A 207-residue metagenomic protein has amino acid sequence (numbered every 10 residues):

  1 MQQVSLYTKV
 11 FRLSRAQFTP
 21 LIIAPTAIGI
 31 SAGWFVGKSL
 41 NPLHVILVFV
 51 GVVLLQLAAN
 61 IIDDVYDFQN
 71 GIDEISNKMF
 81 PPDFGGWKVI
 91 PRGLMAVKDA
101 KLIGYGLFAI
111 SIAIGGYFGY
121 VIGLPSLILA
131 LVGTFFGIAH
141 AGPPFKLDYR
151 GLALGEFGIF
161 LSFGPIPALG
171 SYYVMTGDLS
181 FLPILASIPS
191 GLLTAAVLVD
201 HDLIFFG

Functional and structural regions predicted by a protein language model:
M1-L47, G51, F145-Y149, I159: Topogenic membrane-insertion module of multi-pass membrane proteins
T8, Q17-L21, L43-L47, L102-I103 (+3 more regions): Alpha-helical transmembrane segments of integral membrane proteins
K9, N60-D64, F135-R150, L198-L203: C-terminal ends of transmembrane helices
I28, A32, V36, A58-I62 (+3 more regions): Alpha-helical membrane-inserting segments
K38-I62, I128-T134, S180-D200: Membrane-embedded alpha-helical segments that form the functional core of polytopic membrane enzymes, especially those
A59-G106: Aspartate-rich (DDxxD/NDxxD/DxxxD) Mg2+/diphosphate-binding motifs and their adjoining helix-loop segments
G86-D178: Intramembrane alpha-helical segments
F157-F206: Functional transmembrane core segments of multi-pass inner-membrane proteins
